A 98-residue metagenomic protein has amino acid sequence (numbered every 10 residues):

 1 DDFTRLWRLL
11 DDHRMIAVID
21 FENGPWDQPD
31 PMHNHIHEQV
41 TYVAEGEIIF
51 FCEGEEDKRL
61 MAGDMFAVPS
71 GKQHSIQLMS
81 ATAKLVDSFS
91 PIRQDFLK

Functional and structural regions predicted by a protein language model:
D1-P31: A short glycine-rich, His/Asp/Glu-containing loop-to-beta-strand
M15, W26, S75-K98: Double-stranded beta-helix
F21-E22, N34-F50: Short, conserved beta-strand element in jelly-roll/cupin
W26-Q28, G46-F51, F66: Short beta-strand segments in beta-sandwich/barrel cores
F50-F51, V68, H74-S80: Short beta-strand His + acidic residue motifs that chelate non-heme Fe in jelly-roll/DSBH and cupin folds
G54-S70: Short acidic-glycine-tyrosine-enriched beta hairpin
